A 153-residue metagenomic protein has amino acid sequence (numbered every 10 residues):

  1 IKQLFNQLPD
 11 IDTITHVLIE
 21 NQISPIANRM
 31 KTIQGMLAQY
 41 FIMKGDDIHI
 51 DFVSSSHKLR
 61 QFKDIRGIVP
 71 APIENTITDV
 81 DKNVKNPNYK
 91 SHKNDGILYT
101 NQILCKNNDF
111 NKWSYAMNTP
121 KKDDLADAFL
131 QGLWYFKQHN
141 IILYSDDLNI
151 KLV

Functional and structural regions predicted by a protein language model:
I1-V153: Phosphate- and other anionic-substrate recognition elements at nucleic-acid/protein interfaces
